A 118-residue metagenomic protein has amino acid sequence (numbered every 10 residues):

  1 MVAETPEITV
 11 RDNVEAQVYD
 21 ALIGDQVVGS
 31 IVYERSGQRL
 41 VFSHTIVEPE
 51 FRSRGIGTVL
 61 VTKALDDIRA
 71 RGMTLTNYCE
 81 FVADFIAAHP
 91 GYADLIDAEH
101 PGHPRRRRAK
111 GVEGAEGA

Functional and structural regions predicted by a protein language model:
V2-S30, D66-T76, E80-A118: Terminal substrate-recognition subdomain of acyl/acetyltransferases
I23, R35, H44-T45, N77: Residue-level recognition of conserved beta-strand positions in structured domain cores
I31-L40: Conserved donor-binding loop and adjoining core beta-sheet/short helix segment in diverse acyl/aminoacyl transferases
F42, I56-V59, N77: Generic alpha-helix structural propensity
T45-R52: A short, internal acetyl-CoA/4′-phosphopantetheine-binding micro-motif in the GNAT/acyltransferase core
S53-D66: Conserved acetyl-CoA-binding loop-helix of GNAT-fold acetyltransferases
